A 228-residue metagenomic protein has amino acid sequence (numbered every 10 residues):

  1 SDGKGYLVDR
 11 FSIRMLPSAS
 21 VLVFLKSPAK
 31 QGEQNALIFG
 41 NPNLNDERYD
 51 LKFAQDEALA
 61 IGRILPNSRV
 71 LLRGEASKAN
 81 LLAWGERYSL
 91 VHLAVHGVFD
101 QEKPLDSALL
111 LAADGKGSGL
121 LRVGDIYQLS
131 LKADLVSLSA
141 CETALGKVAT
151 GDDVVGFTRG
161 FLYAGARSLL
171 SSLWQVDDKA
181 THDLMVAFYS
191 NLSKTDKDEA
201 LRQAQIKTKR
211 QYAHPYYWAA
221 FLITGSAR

Functional and structural regions predicted by a protein language model:
S1-R228: Catalytic cores of enzymes
